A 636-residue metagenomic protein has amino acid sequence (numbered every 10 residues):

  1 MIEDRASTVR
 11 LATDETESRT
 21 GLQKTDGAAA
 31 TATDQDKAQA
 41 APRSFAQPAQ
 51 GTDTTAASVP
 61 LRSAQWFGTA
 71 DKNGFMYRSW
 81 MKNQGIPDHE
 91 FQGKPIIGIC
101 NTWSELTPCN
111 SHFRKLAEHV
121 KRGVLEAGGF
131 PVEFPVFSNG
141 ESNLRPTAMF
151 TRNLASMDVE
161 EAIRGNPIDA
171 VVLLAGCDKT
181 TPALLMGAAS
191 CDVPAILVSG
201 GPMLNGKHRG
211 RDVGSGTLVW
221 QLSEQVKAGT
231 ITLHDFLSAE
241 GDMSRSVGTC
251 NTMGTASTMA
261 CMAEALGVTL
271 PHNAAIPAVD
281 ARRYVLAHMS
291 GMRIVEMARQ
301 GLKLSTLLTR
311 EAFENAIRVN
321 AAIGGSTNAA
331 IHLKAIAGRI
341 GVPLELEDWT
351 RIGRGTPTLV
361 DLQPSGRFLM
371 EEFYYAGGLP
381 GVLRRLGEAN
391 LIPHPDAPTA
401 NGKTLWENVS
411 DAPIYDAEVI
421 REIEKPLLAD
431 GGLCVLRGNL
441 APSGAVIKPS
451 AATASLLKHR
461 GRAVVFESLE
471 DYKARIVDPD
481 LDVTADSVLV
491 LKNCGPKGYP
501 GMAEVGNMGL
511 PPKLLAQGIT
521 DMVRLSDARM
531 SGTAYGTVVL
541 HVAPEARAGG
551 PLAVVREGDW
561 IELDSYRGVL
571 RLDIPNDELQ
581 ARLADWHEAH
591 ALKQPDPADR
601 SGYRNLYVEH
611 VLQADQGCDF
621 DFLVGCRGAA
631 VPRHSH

Functional and structural regions predicted by a protein language model:
I2-E3, P42-E105, C109, L116-V136 (+5 more regions): Catalytic or ion-coupling anion/metal-binding cores of large enzyme and transporter domains
D14-T16: Short, low-complexity, charge-dense intrinsically disordered segments
Q23, Q35, Q39, Q47-Q50: Low-complexity, intrinsically disordered or signal/transmembrane-proximal segments
E126, E133-N166: N-terminal small/polar loop signature for handling phosphorylated ligands or for N-terminal nucleophile
I163-L184, A195-G200: A short, small-residue-rich loop immediately preceding and capping a beta-strand
